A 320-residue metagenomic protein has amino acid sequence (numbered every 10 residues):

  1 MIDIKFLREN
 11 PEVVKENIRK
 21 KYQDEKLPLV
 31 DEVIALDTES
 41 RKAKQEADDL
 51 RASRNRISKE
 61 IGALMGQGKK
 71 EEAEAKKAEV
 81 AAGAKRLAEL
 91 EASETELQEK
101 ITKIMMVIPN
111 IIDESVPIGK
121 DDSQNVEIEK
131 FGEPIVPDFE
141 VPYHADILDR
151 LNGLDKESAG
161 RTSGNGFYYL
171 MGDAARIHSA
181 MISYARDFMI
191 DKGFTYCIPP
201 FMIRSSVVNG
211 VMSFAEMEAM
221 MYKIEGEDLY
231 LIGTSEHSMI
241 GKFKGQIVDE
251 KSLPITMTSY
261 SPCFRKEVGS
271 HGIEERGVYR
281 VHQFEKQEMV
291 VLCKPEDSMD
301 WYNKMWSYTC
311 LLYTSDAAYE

Functional and structural regions predicted by a protein language model:
M1-P134: N-terminal alpha-helical targeting/anchoring segments
K100, A180-Y184, K304-L311: Long, highly charged amphipathic alpha-helices
I104, F188, L312: Short alpha-helical functional segments enriched in proximate histidine and acidic residues
N110-V126, F131, D138-S270: Active-site loop/lid in soluble adenylation, ligation, and acyl-transfer enzymes
A174, C293-S298: A generic structural motif
G245, I255, S259-Y279, V290-L292 (+3 more regions): A translation/RNA-centric and nucleic-acid-associated enzymatic feature enriched in Class II aminoacyl-tRNA synthetases
Y313-E320: Conserved small/polar residues in nucleotide/adenosyl-binding loops
